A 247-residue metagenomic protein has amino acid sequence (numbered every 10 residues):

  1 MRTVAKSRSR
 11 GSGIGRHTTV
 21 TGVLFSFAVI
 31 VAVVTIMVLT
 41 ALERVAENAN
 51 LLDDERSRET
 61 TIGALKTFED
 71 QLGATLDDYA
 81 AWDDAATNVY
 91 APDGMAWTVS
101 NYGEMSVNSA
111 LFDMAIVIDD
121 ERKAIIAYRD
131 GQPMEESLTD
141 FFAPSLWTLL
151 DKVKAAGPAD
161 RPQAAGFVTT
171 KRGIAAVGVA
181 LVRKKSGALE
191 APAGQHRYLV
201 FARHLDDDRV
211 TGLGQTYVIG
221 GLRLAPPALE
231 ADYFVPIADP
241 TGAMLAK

Functional and structural regions predicted by a protein language model:
R2-K6, V235-K247: Juxtamembrane amphipathic/hinge helix adjacent to a transmembrane helix
T3-V4, R10-E47: Extreme N-terminal signal-anchor transmembrane helix of membrane signaling/transducer proteins, especially in bacteria
F27, V33-I36, R44, L52 (+2 more regions): Hydrophobic alpha-helical segments
A49-F68, A228-L229, F234: Short extracytoplasmic/periplasmic juxtamembrane "stem" segments immediately C-terminal to an N-terminal membrane anchor
D53-R58, F68-K154, D160: Extracytoplasmic/periplasmic sensory segments of membrane signal-transduction proteins
Q71-D78, M105-I126, P162-F167, H196-L205 (+1 more regions): Short N-terminal helix-loop-first-beta-strand/juxtamembrane motif that initiates sensory/input modules
N101-G103, A164, A188: Short beta-alpha junctions and helix-cap segments that line functional grooves
I126-R129, F141-F142, K171-Q215, L245-K247: Conserved beta-strands of PAS-like sensory domains
